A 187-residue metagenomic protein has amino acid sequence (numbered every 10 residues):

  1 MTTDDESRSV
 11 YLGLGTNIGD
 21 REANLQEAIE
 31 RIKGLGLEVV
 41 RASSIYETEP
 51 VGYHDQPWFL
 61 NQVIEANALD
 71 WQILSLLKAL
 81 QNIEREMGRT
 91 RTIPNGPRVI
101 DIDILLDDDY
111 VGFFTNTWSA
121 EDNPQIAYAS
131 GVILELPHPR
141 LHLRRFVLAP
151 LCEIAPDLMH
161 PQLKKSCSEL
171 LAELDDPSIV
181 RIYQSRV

Functional and structural regions predicted by a protein language model:
T2-L12, I18-V99, D107-F113: Nucleotide and nucleotide-moiety/phosphate-recognizing core
V51-W58, L74-K78, N82-V187: Flexible, gly/pro- and Lys/Arg-enriched active-site loops
